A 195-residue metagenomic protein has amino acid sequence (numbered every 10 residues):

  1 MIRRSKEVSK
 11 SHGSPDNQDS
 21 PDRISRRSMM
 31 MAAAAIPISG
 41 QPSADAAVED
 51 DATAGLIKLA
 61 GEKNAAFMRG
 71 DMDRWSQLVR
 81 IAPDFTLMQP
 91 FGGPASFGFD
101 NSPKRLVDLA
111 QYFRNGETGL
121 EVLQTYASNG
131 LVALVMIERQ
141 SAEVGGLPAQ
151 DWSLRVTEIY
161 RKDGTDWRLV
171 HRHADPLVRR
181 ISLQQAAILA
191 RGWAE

Functional and structural regions predicted by a protein language model:
M1-I24, A35: N-terminal secretory signal peptides
P21-S28, I36-E49: N-terminal twin-arginine translocation
D51-A54, M72-A127, D151: A solvent-exposed, acidic/Ser-Thr-rich amphipathic alpha-helical stretch
A52-D71: Short, aromatic-enriched amphipathic alpha-helices that serve as compact interaction elements
L120-T125, E138-Q140, R155-Y160: Hydrophobic/aromatic beta-strand elements that line small-molecule binding cavities or substrate pockets in beta-rich
T125-A133, Y160-D166: A short, structured loop/turn motif at beta-sheet edges
S153-L183: Short beta-strand edge/turn micro-motifs at domain boundaries
R180-E195: Acidic/histidine-enriched, glycine/proline-rich intrinsically disordered or flexible terminal extensions
